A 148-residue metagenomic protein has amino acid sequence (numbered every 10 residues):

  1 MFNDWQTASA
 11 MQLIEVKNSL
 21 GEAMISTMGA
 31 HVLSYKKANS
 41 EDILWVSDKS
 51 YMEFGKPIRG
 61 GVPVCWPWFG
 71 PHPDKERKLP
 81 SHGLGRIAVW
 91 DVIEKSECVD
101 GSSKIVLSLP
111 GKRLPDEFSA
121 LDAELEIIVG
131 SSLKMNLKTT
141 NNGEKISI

Functional and structural regions predicted by a protein language model:
M1-K134, E144-I148: Surface-exposed acidic/polar loop and edge beta-strand patches at domain peripheries
T139-T140: Hydrophobic beta-strand positions in extracellular immunoglobulin-like domains
